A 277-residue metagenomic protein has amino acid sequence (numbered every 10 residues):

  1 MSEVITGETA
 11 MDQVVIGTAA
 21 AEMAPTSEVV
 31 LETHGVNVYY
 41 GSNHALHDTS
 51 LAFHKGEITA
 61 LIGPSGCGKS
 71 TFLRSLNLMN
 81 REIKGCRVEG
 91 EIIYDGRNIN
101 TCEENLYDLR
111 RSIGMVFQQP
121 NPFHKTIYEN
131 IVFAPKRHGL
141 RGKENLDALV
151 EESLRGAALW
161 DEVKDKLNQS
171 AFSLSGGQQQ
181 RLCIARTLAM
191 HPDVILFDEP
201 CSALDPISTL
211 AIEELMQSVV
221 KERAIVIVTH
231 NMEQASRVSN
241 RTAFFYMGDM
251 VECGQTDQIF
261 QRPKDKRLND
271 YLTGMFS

Functional and structural regions predicted by a protein language model:
E91-D108, N168, I259: ABC ATPase NBD Q-loop/coupling interface
E91-N98, K143-D165: Conserved ABC ATPase "signature" region
Q169-L174, Q178: Conserved ABC ATPase signature
H191: Conserved catalytic motifs of ABC-family nucleotide-binding domains
I195-D198: Catalytic Walker B motif of ABC-type/P-loop ATPase nucleotide-binding domains
C253-G254: ABC ATPase "signature
